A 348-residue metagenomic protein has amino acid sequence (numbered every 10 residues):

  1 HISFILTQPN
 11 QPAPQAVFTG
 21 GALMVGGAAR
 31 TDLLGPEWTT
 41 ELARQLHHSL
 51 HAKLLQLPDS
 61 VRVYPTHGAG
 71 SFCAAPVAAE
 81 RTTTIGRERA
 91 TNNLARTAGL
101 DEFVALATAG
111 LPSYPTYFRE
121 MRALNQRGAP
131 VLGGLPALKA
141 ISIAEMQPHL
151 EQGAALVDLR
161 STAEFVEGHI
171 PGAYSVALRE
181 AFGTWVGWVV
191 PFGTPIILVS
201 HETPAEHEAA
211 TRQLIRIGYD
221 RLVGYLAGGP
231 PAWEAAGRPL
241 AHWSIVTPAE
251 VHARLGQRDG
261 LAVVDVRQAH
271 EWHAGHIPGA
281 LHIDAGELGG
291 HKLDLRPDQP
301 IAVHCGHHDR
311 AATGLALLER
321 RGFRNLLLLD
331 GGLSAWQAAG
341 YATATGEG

Functional and structural regions predicted by a protein language model:
H1, N10, V17-A22, I141 (+4 more regions): Extended interaction regions within the primary functional domain
H1-I5, V17, L156, V263 (+1 more regions): Short hydrophobic-acidic sequence motifs that mark active-site Asp/Glu residues
H1-P112: Metallo-beta-lactamase
R30-D32, P36, T40-A43, H51 (+5 more regions): Rhodanese-like catalytic fold shared by cysteine-dependent sulfurtransferases and DSP/PTP-type phosphatases
P65-A69, A75-P76, M121, L159-S161 (+1 more regions): Short, well-ordered beta-to-alpha junction loops that form the rim of enzyme active sites and present histidine/acidic
L138: Residue-level marker of regulatory loop/turn positions in helix-turn-helix DNA-binding domains and in histidine
I141-P148: Long, low-complexity segments enriched in small/aliphatic residues
E151: Hard-cation-handling environments
